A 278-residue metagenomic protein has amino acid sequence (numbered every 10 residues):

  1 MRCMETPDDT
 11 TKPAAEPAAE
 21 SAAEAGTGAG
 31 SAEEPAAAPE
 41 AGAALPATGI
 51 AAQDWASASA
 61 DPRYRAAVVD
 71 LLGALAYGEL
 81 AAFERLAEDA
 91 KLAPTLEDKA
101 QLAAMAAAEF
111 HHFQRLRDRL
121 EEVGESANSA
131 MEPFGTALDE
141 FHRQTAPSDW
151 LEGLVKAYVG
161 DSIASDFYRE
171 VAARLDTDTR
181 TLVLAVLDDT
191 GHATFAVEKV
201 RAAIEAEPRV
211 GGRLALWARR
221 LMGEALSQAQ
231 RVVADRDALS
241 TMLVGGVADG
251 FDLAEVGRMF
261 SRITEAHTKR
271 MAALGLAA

Functional and structural regions predicted by a protein language model:
T6-P7, M105-E132, E198-V200: Conserved alpha-helical segments that form or flank metal/cofactor-binding pockets of metalloenzymes
P7-G49: Intrinsically disordered, low-complexity terminal tails and inter-domain linkers enriched for S/T/G/P/D/E
Q53-G73, P133-A157: Acidic/His metal-coordination segments adjacent to aromatic residues that form catalytic metal sites in metalloenzymes
A66-L75, L96-H111, W150-G153, D178-H192 (+1 more regions): Alpha-helical scaffold segments that form or flank carboxylate-/histidine-based iron centers
G78-L86, H112, P133, G160-F167 (+2 more regions): Amphipathic, well-ordered alpha-helical segments in soluble domains
A82-A103, T145, D161-D178: Helix-loop segments that flank and shape redox-cofactor active sites
R169-S227: A contiguous pocket-lining binding segment that forms or flanks enzyme active sites
V210-A278: Extended, helix-rich structural scaffolds rather than catalytic motifs
